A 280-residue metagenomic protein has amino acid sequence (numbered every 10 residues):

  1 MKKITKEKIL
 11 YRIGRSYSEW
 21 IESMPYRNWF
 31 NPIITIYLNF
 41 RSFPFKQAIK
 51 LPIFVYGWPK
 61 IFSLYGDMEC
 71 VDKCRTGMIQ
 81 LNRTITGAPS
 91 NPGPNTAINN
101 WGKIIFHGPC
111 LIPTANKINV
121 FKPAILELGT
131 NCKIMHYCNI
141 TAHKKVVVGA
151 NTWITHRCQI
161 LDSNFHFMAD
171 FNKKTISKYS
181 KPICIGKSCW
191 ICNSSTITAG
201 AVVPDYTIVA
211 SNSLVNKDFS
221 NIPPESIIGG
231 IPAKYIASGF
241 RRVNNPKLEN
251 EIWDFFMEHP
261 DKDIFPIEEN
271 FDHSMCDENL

Functional and structural regions predicted by a protein language model:
M1-L161, I183-S188, S195, D205 (+2 more regions): Domain-scale signature associated with acetyltransferase and cell-envelope carbohydrate enzymes
T141, T198, N216: Short glycine-rich, flexible loops that bind phosphorylated cofactors or substrates
I160-T198: A contiguous binding-surface segment within folded domains or other stable secondary-structure elements
D170-K178, N216, E268-L280: A short, terminal or domain-edge coil/loop segment
V202-I227: C-terminal/domain-terminus segments
